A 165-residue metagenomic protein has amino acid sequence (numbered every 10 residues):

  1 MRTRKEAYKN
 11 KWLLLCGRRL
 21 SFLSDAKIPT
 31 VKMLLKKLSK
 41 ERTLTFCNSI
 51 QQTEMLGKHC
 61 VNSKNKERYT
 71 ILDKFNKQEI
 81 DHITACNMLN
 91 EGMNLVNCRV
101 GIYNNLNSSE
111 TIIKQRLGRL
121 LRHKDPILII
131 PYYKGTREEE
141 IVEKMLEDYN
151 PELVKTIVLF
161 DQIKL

Functional and structural regions predicted by a protein language model:
M1-R42, C47-N48: Interdomain linker/hinge connecting the two RecA-like lobes of the SF2 helicase core
S21-P29, N65-K66, I83, N107: Conserved phosphate-coordination/catalytic loops
R42-C47, Q51-M93, N97, I112-K114: Conserved helicase ATPase core of P-loop NTP-dependent helicases/translocases
Q51, L89-N90, L106-S109, L121-R122 (+1 more regions): Conserved nucleotide-binding/hydrolysis micro-motifs of P-loop NTPases
M93-L95, S109-K114, T136-E143: Switch/connector loops and helix/strand junctions flanking conserved nucleotide-binding motifs in nucleotide-processing
V100, S108-L128: Conserved SF2 helicase motif VI
R119-L153: Conserved segment of the helicase C-terminal RecA-like domain
V154-L165: Long, largely alpha-helical accessory region at the distal end of helicase-like NTP-driven motors
